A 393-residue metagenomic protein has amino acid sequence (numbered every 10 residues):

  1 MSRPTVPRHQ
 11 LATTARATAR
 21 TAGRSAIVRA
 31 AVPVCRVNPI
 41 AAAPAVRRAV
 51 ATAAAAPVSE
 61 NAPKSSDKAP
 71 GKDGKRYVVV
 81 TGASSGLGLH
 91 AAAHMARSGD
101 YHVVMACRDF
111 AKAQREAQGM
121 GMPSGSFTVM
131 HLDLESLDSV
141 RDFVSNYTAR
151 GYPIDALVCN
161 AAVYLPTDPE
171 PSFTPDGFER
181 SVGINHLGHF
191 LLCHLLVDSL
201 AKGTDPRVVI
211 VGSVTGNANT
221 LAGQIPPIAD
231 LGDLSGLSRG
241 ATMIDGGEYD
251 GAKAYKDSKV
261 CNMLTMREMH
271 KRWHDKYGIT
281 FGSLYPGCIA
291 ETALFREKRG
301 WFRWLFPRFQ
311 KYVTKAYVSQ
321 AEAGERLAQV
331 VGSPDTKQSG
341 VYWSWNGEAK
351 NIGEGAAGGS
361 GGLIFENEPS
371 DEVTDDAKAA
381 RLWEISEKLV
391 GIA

Functional and structural regions predicted by a protein language model:
M1-P39: N-terminal chloroplast transit peptides
I40, A45, V50, A55-L157 (+4 more regions): NAD(P)H-dependent oxidoreductase Rossmann-fold/reductase module
S98, G151, T167-E170, L195-T204 (+1 more regions): A short helix-coil junction within the Rossmann-fold of NAD(P)-dependent oxidoreductases
D142-A149, D168-S172, D176-G183: Active-site Tyr-X3-Lys motif and surrounding loop/helix of classical short-chain dehydrogenase/reductase
T174-F190, Y255, N262: Catalytic Tyr-X3-Lys loop
I184-T204, G216-N219, H270-K271: Amphipathic alpha-helical dimer-interface segment in Rossmann-like NAD(P)H-dependent oxidoreductases
R207: Short glycine-centered segments of the SAM/dcSAM-binding site in methyltransferase folds
I210: Carboxylate/His-rich catalytic cores and anion/metal-binding grooves
